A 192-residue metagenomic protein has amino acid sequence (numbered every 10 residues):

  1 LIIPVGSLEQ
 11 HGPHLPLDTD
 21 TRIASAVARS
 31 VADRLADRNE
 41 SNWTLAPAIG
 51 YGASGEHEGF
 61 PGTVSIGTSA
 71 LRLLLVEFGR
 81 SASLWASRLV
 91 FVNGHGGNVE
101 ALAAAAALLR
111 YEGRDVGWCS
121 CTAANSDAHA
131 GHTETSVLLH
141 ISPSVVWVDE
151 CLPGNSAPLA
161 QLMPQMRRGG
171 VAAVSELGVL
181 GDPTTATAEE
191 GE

Functional and structural regions predicted by a protein language model:
L1-E192: Extended, histidine- and acidic-residue-enriched regions that form the cofactor-binding/catalytic faces
